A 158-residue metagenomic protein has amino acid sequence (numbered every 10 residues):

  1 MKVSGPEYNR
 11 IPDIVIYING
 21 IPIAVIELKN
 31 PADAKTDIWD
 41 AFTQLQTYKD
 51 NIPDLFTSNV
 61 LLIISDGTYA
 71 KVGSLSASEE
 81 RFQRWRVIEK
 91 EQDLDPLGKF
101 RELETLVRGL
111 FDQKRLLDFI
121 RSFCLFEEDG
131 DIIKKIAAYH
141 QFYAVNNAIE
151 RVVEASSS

Functional and structural regions predicted by a protein language model:
M1-S158: ATP-dependent helicase/translocase motor core
